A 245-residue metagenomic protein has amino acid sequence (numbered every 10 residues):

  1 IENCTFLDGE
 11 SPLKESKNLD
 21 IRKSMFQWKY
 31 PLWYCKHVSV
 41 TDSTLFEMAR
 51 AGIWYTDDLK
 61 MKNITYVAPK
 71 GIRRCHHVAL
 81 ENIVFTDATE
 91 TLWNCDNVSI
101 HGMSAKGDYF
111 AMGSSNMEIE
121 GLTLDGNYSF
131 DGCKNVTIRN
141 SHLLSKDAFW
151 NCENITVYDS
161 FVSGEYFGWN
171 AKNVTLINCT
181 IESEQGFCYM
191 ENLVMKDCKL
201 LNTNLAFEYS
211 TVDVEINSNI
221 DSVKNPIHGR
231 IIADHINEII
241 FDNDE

Functional and structural regions predicted by a protein language model:
I1-E245: Long, distal/terminal scaffolding or interaction modules with repetitive or compositionally biased sequence
